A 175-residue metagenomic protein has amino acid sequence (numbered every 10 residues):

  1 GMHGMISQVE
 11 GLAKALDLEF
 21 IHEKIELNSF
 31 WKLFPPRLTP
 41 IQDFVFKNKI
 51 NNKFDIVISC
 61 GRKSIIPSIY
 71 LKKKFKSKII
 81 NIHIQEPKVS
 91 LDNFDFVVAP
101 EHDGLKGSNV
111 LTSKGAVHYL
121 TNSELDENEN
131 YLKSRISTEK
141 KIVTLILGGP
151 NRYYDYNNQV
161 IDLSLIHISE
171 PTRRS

Functional and structural regions predicted by a protein language model:
G1-F46, N52: N-terminal pre-catalytic "stem/leader" segment of glycosyltransferase-like enzymes
V9, D17, I66-I80: Glycosyltransferases and closely related glycan-assembly transferases that use nucleotide-activated donors
I50-G61: Short N-terminal targeting/anchoring amphipathic segment
D55-I56, I80, F96, I142: Structural motif
C60, N81-E86, V98-P100: Short beta-strand elements of ligand-binding domains
L91-N157: A nucleotide-sugar donor-handling region in carbohydrate enzymes
N157-S164: Charged helix-capping and loop-helix junction motifs
I166-S175: Single conserved hydrophobic/aromatic residue that forms the stacking wall/gate of nucleotide- or nucleobase-binding
